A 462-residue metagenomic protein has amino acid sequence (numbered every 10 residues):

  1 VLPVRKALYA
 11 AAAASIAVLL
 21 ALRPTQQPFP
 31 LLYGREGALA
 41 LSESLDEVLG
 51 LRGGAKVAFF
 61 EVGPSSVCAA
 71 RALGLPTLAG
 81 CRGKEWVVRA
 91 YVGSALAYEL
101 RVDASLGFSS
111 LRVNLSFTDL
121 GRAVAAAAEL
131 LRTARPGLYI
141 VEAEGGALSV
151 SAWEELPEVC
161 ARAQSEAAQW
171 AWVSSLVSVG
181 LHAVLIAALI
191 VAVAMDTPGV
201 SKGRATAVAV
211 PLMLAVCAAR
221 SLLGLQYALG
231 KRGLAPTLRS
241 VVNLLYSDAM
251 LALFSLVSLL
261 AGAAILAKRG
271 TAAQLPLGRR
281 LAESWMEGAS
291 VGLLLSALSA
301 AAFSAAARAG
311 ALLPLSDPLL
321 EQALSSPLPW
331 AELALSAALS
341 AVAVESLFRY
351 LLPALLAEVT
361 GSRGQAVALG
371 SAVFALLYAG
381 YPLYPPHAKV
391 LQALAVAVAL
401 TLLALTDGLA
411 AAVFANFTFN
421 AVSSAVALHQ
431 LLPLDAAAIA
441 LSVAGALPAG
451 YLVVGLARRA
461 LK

Functional and structural regions predicted by a protein language model:
V1-L8, Q274: Cytosolic-side transmembrane helix boundary signature
R5-Y9, P198-L214, R363-V367, L409-A412: Membrane-interfacial loop-to-transmembrane alpha-helix junctions, especially the N-terminal start
L8-R23: Hydrophobic membrane-insertion alpha-helices, especially the h-region of bacterial N-terminal signal peptides
P24-L45: Alpha-helical transmembrane signal-anchor/signal-peptide segments
L51-S105, E129-E154, E158: Exposed beta-strand-loop-beta-strand "reactive/processing" segments of non-cytosolic proteins
G146-V177: Short, aromatic-rich amphipathic segments at membrane interfaces that lie adjacent to a transmembrane helix or signal
E166-P318, S325-E332, V344-S346: Core alpha-helical transmembrane segments of integral membrane proteins
S296-A300, P318-L461: Transmembrane helix-loop-helix hairpins at the membrane interface of multi-pass integral membrane proteins
